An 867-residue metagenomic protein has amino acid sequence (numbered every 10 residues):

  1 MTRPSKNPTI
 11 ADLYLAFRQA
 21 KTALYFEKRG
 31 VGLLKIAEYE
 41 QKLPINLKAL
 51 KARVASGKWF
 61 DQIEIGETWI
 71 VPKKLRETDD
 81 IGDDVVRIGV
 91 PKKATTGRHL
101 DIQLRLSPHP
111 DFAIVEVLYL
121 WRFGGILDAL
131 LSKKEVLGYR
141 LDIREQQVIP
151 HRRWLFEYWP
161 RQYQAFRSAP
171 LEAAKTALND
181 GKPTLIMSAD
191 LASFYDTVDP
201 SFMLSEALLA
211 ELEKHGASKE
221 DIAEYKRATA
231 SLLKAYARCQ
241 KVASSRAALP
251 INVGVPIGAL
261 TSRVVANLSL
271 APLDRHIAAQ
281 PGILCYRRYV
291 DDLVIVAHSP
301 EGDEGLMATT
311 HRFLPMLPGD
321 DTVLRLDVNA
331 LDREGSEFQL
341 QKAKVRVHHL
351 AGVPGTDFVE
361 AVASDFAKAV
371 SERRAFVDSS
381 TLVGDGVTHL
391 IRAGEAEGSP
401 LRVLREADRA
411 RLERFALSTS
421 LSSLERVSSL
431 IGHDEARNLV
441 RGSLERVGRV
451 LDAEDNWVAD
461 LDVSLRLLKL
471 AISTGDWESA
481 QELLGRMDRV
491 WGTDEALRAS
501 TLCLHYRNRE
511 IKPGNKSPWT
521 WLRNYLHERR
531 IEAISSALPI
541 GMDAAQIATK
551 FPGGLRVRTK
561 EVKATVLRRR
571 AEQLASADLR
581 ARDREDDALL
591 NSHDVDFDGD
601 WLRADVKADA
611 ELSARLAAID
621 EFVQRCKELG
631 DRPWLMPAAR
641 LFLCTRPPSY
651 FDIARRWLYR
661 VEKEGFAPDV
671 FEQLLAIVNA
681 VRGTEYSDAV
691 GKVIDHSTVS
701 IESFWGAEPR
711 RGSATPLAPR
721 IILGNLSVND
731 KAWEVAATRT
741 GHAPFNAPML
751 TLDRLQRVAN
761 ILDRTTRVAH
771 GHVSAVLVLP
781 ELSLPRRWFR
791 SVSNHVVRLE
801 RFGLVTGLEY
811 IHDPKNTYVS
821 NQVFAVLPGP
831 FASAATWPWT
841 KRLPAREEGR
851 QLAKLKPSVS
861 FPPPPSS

Functional and structural regions predicted by a protein language model:
M1-E224, L249, L468, A496-L502 (+1 more regions): Conserved two-metal-ion catalytic palm core of "right-hand" nucleic acid polymerases, unifying RNA-dependent RNA
E27-L43, D688-V776, L782-L784: N-terminal, active-site-proximal structural segment of metallo-dependent hydrolase catalytic domains
R161-P170, S205-L208, M307-L331, R441-E445 (+2 more regions): Well-ordered, non-membrane alpha-helical segments in soluble/globular domains
A177-V290, V294-M307, R411-A571: Conserved polymerase palm-domain catalytic core
P300-V450: C-terminal polymerase-core module
P513-T684: Charge-dense, extended regions
K692-R710, A714, N816-S867: Active-site catalytic loop in hydrolytic enzyme cores
R764-F789, N794, G803-G807, S867: Active-site beta-strand/loop signature of hydrolases that rely on acidic residues for catalysis
